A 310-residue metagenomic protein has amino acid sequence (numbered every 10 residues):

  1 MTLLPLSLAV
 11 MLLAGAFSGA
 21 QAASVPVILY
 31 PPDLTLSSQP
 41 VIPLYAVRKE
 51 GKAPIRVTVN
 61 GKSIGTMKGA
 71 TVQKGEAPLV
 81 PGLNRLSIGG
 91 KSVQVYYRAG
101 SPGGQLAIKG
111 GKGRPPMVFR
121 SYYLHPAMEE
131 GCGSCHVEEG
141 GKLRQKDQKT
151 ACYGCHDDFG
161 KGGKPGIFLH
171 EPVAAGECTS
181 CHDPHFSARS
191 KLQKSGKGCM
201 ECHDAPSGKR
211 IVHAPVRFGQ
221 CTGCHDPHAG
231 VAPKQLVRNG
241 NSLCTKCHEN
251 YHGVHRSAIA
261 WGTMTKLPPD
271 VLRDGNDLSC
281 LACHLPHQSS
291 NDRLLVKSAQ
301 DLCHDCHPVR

Functional and structural regions predicted by a protein language model:
P5-A16: Bacterial N-terminal signal peptides
A22-R310: Short sequence/structural segments immediately N-terminal
